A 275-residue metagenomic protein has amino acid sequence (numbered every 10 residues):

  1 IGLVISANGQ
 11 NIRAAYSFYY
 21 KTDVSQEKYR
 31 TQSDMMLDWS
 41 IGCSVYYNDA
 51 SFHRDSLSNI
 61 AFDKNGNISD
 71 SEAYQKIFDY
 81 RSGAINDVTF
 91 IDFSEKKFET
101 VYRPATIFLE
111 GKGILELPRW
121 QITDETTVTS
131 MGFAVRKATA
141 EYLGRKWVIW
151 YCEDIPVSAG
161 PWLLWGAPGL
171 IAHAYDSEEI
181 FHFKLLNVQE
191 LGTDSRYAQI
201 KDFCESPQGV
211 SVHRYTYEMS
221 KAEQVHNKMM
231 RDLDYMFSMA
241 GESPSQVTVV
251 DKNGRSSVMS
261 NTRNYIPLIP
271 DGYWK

Functional and structural regions predicted by a protein language model:
I1-V4: Bacterial N-terminal signal peptides
N8-W120, E125-T127, A134, V148 (+1 more regions): Extracellular or lumenal secretory-pathway regions
I122-L185: Glycine- and acidic-residue-rich phosphate-binding/metal-coordinating active-site segment common to enzymes that handle
